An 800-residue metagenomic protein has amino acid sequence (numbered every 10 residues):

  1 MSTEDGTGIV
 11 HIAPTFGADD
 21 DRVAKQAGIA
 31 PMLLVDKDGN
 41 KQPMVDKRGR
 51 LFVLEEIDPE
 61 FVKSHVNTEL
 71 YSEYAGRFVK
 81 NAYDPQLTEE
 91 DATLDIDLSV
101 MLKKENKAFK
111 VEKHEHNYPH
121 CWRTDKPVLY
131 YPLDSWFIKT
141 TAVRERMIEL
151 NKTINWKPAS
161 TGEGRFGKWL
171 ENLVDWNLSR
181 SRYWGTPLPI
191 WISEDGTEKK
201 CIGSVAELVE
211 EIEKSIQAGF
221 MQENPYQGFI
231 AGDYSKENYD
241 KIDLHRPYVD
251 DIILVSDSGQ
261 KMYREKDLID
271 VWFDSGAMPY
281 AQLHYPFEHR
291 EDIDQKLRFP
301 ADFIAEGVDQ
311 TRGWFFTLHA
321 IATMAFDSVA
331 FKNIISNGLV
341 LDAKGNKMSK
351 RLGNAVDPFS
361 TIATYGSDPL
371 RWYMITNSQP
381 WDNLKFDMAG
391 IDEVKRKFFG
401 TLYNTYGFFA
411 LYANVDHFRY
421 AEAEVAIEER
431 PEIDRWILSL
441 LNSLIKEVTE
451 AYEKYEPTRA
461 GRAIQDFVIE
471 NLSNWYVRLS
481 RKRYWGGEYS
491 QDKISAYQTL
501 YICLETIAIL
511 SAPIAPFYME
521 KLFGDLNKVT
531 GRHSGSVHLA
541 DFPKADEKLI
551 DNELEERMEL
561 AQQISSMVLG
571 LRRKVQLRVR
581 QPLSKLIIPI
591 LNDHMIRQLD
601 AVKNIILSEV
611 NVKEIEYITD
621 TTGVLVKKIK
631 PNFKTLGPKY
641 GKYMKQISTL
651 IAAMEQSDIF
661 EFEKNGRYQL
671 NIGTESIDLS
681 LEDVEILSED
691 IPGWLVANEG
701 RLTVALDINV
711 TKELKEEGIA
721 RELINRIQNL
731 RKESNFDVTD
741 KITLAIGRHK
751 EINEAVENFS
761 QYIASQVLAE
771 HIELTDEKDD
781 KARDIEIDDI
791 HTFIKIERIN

Functional and structural regions predicted by a protein language model:
M1-G313, T317-E393, T405-R435, E447: Non-cofactor substrate-recognition interfaces
N172-F273, A277-P279, A325-S367, I391-N800: Feature 926 captures the class I aminoacyl-tRNA synthetase adenylation module centered on the KMSKS loop
